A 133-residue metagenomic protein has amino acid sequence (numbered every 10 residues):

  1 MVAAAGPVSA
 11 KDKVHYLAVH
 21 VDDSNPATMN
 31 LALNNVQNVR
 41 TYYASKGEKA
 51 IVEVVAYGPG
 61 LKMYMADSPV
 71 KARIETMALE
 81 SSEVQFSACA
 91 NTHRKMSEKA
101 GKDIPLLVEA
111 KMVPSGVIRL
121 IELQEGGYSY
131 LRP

Functional and structural regions predicted by a protein language model:
V2-P7: C-terminal segment of classical bacterial N-terminal signal peptides
A10-K11, A44-K46, A78: Short, conserved, surface-exposed binding loops centered on an aromatic residue
K11-S24, V54-Y57: Acidic/histidine-rich, surface-exposed loop or edge segments in extracytoplasmic proteins
V21-L33: Short, glycine-rich nucleotide/cofactor-binding loops
N30-S45: Histidine-anchored nucleotide/phosphate-binding helix
A44-E53, A88, R132: Surface-exposed patches in mature extracellular/periplasmic domains of secreted proteins
A50-Y64, T92: Acidic helix-start/capping segments at beta-turn-to-alpha-helix junctions
M65-P133: A cross-taxonomic marker for long C-terminal extensions/tails that follow the last structured domain
